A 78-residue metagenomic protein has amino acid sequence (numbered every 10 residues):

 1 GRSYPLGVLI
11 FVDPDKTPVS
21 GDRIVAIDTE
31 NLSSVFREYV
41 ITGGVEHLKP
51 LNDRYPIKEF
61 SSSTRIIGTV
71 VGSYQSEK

Functional and structural regions predicted by a protein language model:
G1-K78: Acidic/glycine-rich C-terminal interaction modules and beta/coil loop segments that lie outside canonical DNA-binding
